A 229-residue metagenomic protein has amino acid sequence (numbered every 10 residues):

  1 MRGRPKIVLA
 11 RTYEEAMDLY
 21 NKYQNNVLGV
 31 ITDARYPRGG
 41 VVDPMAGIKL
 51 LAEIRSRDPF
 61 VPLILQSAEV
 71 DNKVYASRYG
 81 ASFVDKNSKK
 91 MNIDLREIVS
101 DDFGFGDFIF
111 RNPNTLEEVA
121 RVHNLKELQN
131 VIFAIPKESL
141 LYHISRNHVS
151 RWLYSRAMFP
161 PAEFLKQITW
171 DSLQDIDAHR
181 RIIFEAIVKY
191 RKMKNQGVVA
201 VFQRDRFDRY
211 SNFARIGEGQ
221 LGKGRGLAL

Functional and structural regions predicted by a protein language model:
R2-G29, G39: Acidic, metal-coordinating helix/loop segments flanking the phosphotransfer/catalytic sites of two-component signaling
P5-T12, G40-D43, I64-I109: Output/docking surface of receiver
R11, D18, R35, G39-F60: Short amphipathic alpha-helix used as the core "switch/output" element in two-component signaling
G29-T32, K49-D71, V84: A short, hydrophobic beta-strand element within the central beta-sheet of small alpha/beta folds
D94-E97, D101-A134: CheY-like receiver
S139-D171: Amphipathic alpha-helical packing elements
K166-K194: Long, highly charged low-complexity segments enriched in Glu/Asp and Lys/Arg with interspersed Ser/Thr
M193-L229: Nucleotide/phosphate-binding sheet-loop regions of phosphoryl- and nucleotidyl-transfer enzymes
